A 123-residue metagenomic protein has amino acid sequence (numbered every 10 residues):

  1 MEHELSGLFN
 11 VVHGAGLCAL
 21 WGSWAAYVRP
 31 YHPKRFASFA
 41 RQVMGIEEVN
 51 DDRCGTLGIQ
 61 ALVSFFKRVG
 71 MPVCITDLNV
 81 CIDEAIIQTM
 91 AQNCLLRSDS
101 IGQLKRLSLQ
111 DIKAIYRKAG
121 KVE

Functional and structural regions predicted by a protein language model:
M1-A61: Active-site segments that bind and position negatively charged phosphate/pyrophosphate groups
F36, V43-E123: C-terminal charged capping/lid subdomain of soluble metabolic enzymes
